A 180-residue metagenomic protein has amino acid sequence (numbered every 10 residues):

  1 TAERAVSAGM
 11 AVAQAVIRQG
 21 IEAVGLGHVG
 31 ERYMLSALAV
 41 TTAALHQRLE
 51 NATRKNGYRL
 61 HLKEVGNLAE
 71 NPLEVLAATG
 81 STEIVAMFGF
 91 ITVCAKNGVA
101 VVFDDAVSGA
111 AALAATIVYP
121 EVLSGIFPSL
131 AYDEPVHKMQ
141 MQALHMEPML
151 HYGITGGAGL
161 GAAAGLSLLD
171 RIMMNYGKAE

Functional and structural regions predicted by a protein language model:
T1-E180: N-terminal loops that bind phosphate or other acidic moieties and the adjacent beta-alpha structural core
